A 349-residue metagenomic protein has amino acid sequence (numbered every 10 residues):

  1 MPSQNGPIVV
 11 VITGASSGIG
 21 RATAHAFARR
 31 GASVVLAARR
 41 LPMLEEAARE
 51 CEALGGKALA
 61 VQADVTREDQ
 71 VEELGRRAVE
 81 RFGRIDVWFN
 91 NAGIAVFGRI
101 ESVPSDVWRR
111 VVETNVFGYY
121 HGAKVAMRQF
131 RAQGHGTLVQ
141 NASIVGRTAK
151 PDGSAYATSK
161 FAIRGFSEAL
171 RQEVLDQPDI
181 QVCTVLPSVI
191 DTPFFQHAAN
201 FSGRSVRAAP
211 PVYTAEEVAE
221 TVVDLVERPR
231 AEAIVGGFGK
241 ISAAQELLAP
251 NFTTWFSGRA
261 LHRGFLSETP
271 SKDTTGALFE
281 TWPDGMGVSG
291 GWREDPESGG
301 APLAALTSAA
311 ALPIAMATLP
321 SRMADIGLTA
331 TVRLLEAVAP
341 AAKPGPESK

Functional and structural regions predicted by a protein language model:
S16-S17: Conserved glycine-rich cofactor-binding loop
R30-E46: Conserved glycine-rich Rossmann-like NAD(P)H-binding loop of the short-chain dehydrogenase/reductase
A63-E73, S105: The beta1-alpha1 cofactor-binding region of Rossmann-like NAD(H)/NADP(H)-dependent oxidoreductases
R99-I100, V107-R109, D152: Substrate-binding pocket helix/loop in short-chain dehydrogenase/reductase
A123, S159: Active-site helix of classical SDR
S143: Residue(s) in the substrate-gating loop at a strand-loop-helix junction that position the organic substrate next
D176-S271: SDR active-site lid
